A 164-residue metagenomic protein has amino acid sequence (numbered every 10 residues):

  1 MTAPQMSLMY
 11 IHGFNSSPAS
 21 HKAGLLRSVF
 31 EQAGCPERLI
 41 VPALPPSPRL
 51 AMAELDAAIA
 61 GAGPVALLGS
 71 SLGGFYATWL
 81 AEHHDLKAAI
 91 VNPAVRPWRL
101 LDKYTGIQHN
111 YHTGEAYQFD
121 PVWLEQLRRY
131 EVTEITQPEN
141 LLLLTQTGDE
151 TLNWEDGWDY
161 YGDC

Functional and structural regions predicted by a protein language model:
P4-A62: Active-site catalytic motif of lipid deacylating hydrolases and related acyltransferases
H12-S16, S71, T147: Active-site glycine-rich loops that stabilize anionic/oxyanionic intermediates across multiple enzyme folds
S20-H21, Y76-W79, L100, N153-E155: Short glycine-/acidic-enriched loop or helix-start segments at secondary-structure transitions that form or flank
V65-A66, L141: Generic beta-sheet signal
L68-A77: Gly/Ala-rich beta-loop-alpha elbow adjacent to hydrolase catalytic centers
L80-H84: Aromatic pocket-lining residues of Rossmann-like dinucleotide-binding sites
L86-C164: The alpha/beta-hydrolase serine catalytic core
